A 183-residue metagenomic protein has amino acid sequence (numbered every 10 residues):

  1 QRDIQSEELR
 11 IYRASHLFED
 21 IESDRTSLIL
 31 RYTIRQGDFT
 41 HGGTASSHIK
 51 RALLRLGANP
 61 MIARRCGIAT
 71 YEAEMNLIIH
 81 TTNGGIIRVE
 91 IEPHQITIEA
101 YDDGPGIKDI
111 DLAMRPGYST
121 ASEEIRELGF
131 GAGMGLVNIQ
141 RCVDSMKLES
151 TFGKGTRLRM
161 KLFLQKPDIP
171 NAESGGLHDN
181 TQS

Functional and structural regions predicted by a protein language model:
Q1-Y32, E74-S183: Conserved beta-strand-loop-beta-strand hairpin that lines the nucleotide-binding pocket of ATP/GTP-utilizing enzymes
Y32-D38: HAMP-domain connector/hinge
Q36, P60, S122-E123: Short, contiguous strand/loop micro-motifs
F39-E72: Conserved short strand/loop->alpha-helix "switch" segment adjacent to the catalytic nucleotide/phosphoryl-transfer site
